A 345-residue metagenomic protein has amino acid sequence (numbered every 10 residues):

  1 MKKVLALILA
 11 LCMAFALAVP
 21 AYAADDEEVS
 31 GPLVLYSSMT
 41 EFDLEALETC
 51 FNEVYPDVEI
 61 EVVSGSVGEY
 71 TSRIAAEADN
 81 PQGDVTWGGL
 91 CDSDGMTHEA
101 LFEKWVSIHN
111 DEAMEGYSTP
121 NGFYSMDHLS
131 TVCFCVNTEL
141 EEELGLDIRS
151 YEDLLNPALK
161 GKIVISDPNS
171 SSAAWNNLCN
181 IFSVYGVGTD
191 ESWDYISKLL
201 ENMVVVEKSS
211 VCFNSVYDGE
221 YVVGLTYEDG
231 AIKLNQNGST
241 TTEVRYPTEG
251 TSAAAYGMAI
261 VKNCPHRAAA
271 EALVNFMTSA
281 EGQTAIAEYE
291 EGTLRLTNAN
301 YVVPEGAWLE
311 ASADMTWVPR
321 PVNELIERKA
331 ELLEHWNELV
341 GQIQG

Functional and structural regions predicted by a protein language model:
M1-P32, Q344-G345: Short, low-complexity disordered leader/linker segments with a strong preference for bacterial N-terminal type II
A24-V85: Conserved N-terminal structural module of periplasmic/extracytoplasmic solute-binding proteins
V34-E45, G65-G68, Q82-E220: Extracytoplasmic ligand-binding site segments that recognize negatively charged/polar headgroups
I74, S215-G219, I260: Hydrophobic residues within well-ordered alpha-helices
D92-T97, Y217, V222-T241: A ligand-binding cleft/hinge motif common to bilobed small-molecule-binding domains
E112, S130, Y195-L199, V205-V206 (+1 more regions): Periplasmic-binding protein-like
S252, Y256, V261-R320: Mature extracytoplasmic/periplasmic domains
T316-G345: Conserved C-terminal helix/tail region of periplasmic/extracytoplasmic solute-binding proteins
